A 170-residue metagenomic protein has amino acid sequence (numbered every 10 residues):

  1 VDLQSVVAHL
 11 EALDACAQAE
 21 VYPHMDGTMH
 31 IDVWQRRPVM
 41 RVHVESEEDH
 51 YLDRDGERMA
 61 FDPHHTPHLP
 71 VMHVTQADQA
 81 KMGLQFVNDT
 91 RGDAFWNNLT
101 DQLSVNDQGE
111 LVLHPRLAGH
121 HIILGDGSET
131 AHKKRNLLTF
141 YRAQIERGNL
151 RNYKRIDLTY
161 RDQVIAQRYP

Functional and structural regions predicted by a protein language model:
V1-P170: Charged, solvent-exposed interaction patches on well-folded alpha/beta domains that mediate macromolecular contacts
